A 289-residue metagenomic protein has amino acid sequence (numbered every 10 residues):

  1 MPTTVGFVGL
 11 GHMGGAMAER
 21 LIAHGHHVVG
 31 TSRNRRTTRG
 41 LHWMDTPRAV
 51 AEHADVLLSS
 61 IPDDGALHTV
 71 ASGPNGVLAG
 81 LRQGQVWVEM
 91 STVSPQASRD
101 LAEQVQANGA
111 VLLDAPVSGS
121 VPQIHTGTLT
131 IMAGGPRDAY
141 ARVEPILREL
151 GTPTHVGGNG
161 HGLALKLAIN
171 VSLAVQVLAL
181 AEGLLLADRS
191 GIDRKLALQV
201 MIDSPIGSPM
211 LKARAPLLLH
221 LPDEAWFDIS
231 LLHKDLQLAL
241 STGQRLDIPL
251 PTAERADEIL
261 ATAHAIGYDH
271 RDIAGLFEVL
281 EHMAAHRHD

Functional and structural regions predicted by a protein language model:
M1-S60, Q85, M90, T154-H155: NAD(P)+-binding Rossmann beta1-loop-alpha1 motif at the extreme N-terminus of oxidoreductases
M17-L21, L101, L186: Hydrophobic residues within alpha-helices that form the first helical element adjacent to the glycine-rich loop
I22, Q106, L147-R148, D188 (+1 more regions): Anion (oxyanion) recognition and catalysis
V28, W43, L112-L113, T154 (+2 more regions): Hydrophobic beta-strand scaffold residues
P47-A110: Rossmann-fold NAD(P) dinucleotide-binding segment
V93-N170: Rossmann-fold dinucleotide-binding core
H161-M283: Helical "substrate-binding/catalytic lid" subdomain of Rossmann-like NAD(P)-dependent dehydrogenases/reductases
